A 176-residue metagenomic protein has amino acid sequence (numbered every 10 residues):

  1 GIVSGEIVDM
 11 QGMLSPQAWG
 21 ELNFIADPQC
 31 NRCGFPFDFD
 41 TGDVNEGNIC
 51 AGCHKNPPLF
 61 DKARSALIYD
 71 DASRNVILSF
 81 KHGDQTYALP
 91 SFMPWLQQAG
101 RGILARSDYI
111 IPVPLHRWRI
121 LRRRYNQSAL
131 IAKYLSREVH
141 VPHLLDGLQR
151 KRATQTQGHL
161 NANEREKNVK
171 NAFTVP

Functional and structural regions predicted by a protein language model:
G1-P176: Glycine-rich phosphate/pyrophosphate-handling loop used in enzymes and phosphotransfer proteins
